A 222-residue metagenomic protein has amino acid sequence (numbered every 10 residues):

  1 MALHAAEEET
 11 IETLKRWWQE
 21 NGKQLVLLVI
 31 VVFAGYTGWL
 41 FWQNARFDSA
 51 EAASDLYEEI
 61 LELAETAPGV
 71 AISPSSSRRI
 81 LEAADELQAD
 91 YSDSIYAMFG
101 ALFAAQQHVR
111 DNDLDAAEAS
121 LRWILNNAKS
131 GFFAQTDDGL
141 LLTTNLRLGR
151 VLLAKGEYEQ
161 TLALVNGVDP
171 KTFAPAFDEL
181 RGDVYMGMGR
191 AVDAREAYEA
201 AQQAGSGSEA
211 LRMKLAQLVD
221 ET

Functional and structural regions predicted by a protein language model:
M1-V31: N-terminal positive-inside, membrane-proximal cytosolic segments immediately preceding the first
L87-A97, N127-L141, G167-A176, Q203-L211: Short solvent-exposed coil/turn linkers within tandem alpha-helical repeat scaffolds
